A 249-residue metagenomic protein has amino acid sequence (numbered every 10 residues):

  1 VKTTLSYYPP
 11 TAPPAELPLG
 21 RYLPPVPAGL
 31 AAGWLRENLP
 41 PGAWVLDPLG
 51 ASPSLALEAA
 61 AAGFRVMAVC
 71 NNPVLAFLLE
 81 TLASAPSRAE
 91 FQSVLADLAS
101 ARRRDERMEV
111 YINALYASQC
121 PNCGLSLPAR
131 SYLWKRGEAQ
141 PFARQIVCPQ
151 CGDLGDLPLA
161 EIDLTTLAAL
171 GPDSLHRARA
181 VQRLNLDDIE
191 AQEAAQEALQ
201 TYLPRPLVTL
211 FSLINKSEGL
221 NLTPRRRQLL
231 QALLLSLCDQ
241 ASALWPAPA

Functional and structural regions predicted by a protein language model:
V1-G50, L55-A56, A60-A249: Nucleic-acid modification enzymes, centered on SAM-dependent nucleic-acid methyltransferases
